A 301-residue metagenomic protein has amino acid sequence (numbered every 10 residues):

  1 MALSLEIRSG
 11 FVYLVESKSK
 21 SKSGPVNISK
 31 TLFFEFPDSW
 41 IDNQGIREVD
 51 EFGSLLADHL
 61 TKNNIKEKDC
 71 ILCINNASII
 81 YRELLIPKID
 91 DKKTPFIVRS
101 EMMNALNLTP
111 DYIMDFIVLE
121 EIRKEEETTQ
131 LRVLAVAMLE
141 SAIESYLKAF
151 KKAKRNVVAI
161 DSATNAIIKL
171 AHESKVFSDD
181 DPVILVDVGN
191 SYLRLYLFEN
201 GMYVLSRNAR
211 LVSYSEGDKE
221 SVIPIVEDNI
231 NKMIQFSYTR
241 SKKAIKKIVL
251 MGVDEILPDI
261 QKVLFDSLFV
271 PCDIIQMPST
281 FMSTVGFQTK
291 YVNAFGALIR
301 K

Functional and structural regions predicted by a protein language model:
M1-E101, A105, E144, K154: Non-catalytic, solvent-exposed interaction/assembly segments
L3-S29, L72, T128-N231: Small-residue (GG/TT-enriched) beta-loop-alpha framework at ligand/catalytic clefts
R8, A166-K169, I274-K301: Glycine-rich phosphate-binding/hydrolytic loop that grips phosphoryl groups
E48-F52, V222-V226, K290-N293: Phosphate/oxyanion-binding active-site loops and adjacent basic polyanion-contact surfaces
C73-H172, I274-F281: Active-site neighborhood for divalent-cation/phosphate handling
A153, S267-V270: Short, structured coil segments at secondary-structure junctions
I225-A244, I260: Phosphate/ATP-binding catalytic cores across multiple sugar-kinase/actin-like superfamilies, primarily ASKHA
A244-S267: Glycine-rich phosphate-binding loops at beta-strand->alpha-helix junctions
